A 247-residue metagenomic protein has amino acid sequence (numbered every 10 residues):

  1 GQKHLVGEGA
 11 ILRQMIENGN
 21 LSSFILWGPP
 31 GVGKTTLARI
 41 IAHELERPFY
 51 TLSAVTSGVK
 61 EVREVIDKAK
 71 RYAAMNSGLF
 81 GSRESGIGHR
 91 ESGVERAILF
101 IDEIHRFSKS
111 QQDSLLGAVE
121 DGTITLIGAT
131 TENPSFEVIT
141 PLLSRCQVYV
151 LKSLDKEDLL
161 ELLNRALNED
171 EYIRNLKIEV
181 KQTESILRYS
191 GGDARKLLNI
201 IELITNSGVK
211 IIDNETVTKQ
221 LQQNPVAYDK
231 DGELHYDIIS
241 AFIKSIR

Functional and structural regions predicted by a protein language model:
H4-A10, F49-F80, V94-I98: Short glycine-rich substrate-engagement loop in P-loop NTPases that contacts/grips substrate
E8, G19-I25, E95-A97, I238: Pre-Walker A (Motif I) flank of P-loop NTPase domains
R13-E17, I101, H105-S144: Conserved catalytic/switch belt of AAA+ P-loop NTPases
Q14-S53, D67-K70, L116-D121: Walker A/P-loop
S53, Q147-L160: Conserved AAA+ ATPase "SRH/arginine-finger" region at the nucleotide-binding site
L163-T183: Helix-loop-helix "sensor" segment of P-loop NTPases
E184-Y189, R195-G208, S240-K244: C-terminal helical "lid" of AAA+/P-loop NTPase domains
T205-Y228, H235: Conserved C-terminal helix/linker of AAA+ ATPases
